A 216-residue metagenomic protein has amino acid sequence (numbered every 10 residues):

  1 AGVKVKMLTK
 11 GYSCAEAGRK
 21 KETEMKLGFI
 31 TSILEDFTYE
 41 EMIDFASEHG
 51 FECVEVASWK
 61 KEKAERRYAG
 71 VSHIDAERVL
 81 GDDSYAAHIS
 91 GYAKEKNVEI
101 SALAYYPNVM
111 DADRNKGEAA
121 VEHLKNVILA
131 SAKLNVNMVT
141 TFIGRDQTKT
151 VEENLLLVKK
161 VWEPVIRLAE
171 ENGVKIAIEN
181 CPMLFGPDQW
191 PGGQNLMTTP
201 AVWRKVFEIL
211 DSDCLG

Functional and structural regions predicted by a protein language model:
G2-G11: Extreme N-terminal basic, low-complexity initiation segments that serve as generic localization/processing leaders
Y12-E24, Q189: Short, Lys/Arg-enriched N-terminal segments with co-localized hydrophobic residues within the first ~10-30 amino acids
G18-T23, H88, D211-G216: Short, intrinsically disordered, charge-balanced linker/junction segments flanking boundaries in proteins
E24-L34: N-terminal beta-strand motif that seeds the catalytic metal site of vicinal oxygen chelate
K26, F37-E41, S47, L103 (+1 more regions): Acidic/histidine-rich catalytic cores of soluble enzymes
E35-A46, E118-I128: Short, acidic/polar
M42, R66-Y68, N115, D188-P191: Short aromatic-enriched loop/helix-cap "lid" or pocket-rim segments at secondary-structure transitions that line
E52-E163, E170-K175: Structural motif corresponding to the early beta-alpha repeats
